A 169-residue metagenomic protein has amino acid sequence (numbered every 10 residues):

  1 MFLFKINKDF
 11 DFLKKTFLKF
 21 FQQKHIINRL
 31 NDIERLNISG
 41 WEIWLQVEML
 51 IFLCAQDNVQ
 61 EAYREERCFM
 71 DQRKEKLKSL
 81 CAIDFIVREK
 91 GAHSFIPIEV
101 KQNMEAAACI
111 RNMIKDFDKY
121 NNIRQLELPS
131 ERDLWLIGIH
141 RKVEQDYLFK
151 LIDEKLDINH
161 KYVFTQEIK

Functional and structural regions predicted by a protein language model:
M1-A55: Interdomain/boundary linker segments immediately adjacent to catalytic/signaling cores
F2, D153-K169: Non-catalytic C-terminal interaction segments of nucleic acid-processing enzymes
L30-I38, F69-K74, K101-A108: Surface-exposed cleft-lining segments at the edges of enzyme active sites
I38, I43, Q60-A92: Active-site metal-binding core of divalent-cation-utilizing nuclease and nuclease-like domains
C54-N58, Q125: A general structural signal for alpha-helical elements within enzymatic catalytic domains
D84-A106, Y120: Conserved catalytic cores of phosphodiester-cleaving nucleases, focusing on short active-site segments
N103-E127: Mg2+/Mn2+-dependent nuclease catalytic core
R124-I152: Nucleic-acid nuclease catalytic cores
